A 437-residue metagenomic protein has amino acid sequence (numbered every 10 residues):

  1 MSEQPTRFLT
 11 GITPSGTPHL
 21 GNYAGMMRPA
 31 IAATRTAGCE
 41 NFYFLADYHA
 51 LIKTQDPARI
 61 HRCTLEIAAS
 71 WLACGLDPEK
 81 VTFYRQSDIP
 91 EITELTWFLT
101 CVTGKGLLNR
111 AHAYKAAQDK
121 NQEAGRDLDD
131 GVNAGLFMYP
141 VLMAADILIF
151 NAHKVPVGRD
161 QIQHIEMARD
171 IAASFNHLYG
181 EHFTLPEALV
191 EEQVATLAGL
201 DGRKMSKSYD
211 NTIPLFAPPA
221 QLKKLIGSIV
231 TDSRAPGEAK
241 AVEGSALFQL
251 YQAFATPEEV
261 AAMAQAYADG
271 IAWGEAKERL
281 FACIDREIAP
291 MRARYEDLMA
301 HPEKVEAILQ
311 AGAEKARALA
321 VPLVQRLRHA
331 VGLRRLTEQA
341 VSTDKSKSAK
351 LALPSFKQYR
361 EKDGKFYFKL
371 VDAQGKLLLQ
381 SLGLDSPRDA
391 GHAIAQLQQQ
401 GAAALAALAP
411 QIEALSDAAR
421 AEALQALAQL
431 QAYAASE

Functional and structural regions predicted by a protein language model:
S2-A144: N-terminal Rossmann-like or analogous alpha/beta NTP/dinucleotide-binding catalytic cores that position adenine
A33-A37, R388, L405-A409: Glycine/alanine-rich phosphate-binding loops at beta-alpha junctions
E94-W97, R110-E123, D127-L178, T184-L200 (+1 more regions): Classical nucleotidyltransferase
Q163, A172-D363, A373, L377 (+3 more regions): Conserved nucleotide- and phosphate/pyrophosphate-binding catalytic cores in adenylate/nucleotidyl-handling enzymes
K365-L370, L397, A426, L430: Short, structured motif recognition centered on aromatic/hydrophobic residues
K376-P387: A short, exposed loop/beta-hairpin motif centered on an aromatic-Gly-Thr core
D385-A402: A short, charged, amphipathic alpha-helix used as a generic interaction element across diverse proteins
A402-A435: Short, mixed-charge low-complexity intrinsically disordered segments
